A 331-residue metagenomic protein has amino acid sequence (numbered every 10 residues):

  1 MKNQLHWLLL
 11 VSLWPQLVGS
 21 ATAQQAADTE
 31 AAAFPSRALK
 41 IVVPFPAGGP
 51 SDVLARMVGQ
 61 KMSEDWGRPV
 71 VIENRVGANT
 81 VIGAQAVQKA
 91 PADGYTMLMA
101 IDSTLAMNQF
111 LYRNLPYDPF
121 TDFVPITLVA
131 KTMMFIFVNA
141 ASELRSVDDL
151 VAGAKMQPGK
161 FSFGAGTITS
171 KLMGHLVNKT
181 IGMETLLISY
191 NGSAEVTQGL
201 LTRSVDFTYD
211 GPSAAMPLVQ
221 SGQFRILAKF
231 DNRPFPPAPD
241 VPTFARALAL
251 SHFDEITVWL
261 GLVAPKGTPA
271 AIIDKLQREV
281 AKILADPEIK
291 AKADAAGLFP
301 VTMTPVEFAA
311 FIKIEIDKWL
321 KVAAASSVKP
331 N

Functional and structural regions predicted by a protein language model:
M1-S36, N331: Short, low-complexity disordered leader/linker segments with a strong preference for bacterial N-terminal type II
Q24-T121, G159-K160, T169-S170, G182-G211 (+3 more regions): N-terminal (or domain-start) structured segment
S36-A38, Q220, A270-N331: An extracytoplasmic/periplasmic, membrane-proximal ligand-sensing/linker region
L39-I41, G48, A55, I72 (+12 more regions): Residue-level signal for nonpolar/aromatic packing positions in well-ordered secondary structure
V53, M57, I82, A86 (+13 more regions): Extracytoplasmic/secreted proteins, especially bacterial periplasmic and envelope-associated proteins
M62, K89-Y95, F110-E195, F207 (+3 more regions): Hinge/capping helix and adjacent helix->loop/strand transition within the periplasmic-binding protein
A84, F163-G164, L227, A291-A293 (+1 more regions): Short, hydrophobic secondary-structure boundary micro-motifs
T104-N114, K171-T180, D206-P242, L320: A ligand-binding cleft/hinge motif common to bilobed small-molecule-binding domains
